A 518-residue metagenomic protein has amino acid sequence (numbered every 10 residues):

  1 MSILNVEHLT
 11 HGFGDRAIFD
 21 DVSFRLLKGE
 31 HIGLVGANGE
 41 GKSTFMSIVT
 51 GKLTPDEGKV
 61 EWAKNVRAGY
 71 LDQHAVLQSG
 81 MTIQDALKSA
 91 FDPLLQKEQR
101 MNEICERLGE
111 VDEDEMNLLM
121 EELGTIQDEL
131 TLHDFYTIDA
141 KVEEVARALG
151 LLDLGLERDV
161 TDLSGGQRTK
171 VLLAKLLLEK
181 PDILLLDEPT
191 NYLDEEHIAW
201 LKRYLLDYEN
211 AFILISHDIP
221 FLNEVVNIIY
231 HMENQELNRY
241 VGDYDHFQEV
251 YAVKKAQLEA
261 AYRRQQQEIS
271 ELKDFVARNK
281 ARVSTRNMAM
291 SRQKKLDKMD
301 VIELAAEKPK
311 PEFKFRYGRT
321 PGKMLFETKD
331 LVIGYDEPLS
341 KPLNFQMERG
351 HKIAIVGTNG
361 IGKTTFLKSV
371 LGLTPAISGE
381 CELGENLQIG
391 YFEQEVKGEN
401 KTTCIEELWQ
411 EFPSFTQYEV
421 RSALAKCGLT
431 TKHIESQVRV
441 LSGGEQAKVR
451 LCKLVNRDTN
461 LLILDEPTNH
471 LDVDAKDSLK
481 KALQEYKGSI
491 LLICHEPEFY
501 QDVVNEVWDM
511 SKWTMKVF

Functional and structural regions predicted by a protein language model:
M1-A260, P309, G318-F518: ABC ATP-binding cassette signature C-motif
V250-A305: Intracellular alpha-helical coupling/juxtamembrane segments of multi-pass membrane proteins
F313-F315: Post-kinase regulatory C-tail/linker adjacent to protein kinase catalytic domains
